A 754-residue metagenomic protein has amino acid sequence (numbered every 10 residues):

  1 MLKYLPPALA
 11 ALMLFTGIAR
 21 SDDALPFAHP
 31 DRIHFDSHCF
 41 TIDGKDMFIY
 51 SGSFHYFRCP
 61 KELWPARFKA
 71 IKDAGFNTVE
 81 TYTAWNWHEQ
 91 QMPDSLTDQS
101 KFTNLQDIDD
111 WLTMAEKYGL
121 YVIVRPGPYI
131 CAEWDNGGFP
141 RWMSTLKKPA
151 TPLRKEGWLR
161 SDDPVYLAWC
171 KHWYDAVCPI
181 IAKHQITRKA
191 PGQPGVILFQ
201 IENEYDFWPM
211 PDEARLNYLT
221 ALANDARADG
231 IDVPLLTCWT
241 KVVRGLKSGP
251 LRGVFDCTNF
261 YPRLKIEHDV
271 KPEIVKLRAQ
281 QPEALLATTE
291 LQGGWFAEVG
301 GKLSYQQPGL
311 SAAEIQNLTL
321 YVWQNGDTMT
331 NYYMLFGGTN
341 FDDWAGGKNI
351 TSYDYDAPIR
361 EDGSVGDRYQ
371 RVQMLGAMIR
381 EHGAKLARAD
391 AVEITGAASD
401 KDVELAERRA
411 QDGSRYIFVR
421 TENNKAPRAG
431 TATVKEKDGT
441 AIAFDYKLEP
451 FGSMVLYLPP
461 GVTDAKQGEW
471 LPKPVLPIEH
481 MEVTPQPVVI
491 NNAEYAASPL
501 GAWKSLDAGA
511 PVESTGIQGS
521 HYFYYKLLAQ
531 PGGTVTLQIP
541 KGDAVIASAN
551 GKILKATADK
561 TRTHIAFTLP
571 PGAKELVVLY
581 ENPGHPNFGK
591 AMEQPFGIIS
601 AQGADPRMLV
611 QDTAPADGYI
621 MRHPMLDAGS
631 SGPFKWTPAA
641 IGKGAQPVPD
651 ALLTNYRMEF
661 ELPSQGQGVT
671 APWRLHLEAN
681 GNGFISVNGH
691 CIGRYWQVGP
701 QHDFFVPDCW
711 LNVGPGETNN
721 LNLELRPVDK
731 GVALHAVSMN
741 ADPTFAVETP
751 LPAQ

Functional and structural regions predicted by a protein language model:
P6-T16: Bacterial N-terminal signal peptides
D22-T78, T113: N-terminal carbohydrate-binding accessory modules
A28-P30, V124, P128-W169, D175-T330: Substrate-binding/catalytic cleft of secreted carbohydrate-active enzymes, primarily glycoside hydrolases
D43-K45, Y82, W87-N104, A132-V165 (+1 more regions): Aromatic- and acidic-residue-enriched carbohydrate-binding clefts of CAZyme catalytic domains
H55-A74, D94-E116, N217-Y218, D559-K560 (+3 more regions): Aromatic- and glycine-enriched glycan-recognition loops and surfaces that form the carbohydrate-binding subsites
W64-R141, L222-A228: Aromatic-lined substrate-binding rim segments of carbohydrate-active enzymes
L167-I181, Q185, Q193-I201, D206 (+11 more regions): Carbohydrate-binding surfaces of carbohydrate-active enzymes
T534-A549, L576, F660-N688, Y695-W696 (+1 more regions): Aromatic-lined ligand-binding clefts that engage carbohydrates, nucleic acids, or primary amines
